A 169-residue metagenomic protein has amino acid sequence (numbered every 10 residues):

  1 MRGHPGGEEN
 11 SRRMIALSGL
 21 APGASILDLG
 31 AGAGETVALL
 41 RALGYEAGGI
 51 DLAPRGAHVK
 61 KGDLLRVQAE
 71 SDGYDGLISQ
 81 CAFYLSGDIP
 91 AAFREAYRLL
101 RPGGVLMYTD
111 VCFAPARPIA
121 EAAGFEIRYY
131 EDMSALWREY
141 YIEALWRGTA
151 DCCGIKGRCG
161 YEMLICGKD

Functional and structural regions predicted by a protein language model:
H4-P22: Conserved alpha-helix/loop element of class I SAM-dependent methyltransferases that forms part of the SAM/SAH-binding
L27-R66: Class I SAM-dependent methyltransferase SAM/SAH-binding core
L65-L77: A short acidic, Gly/Pro-enriched loop at the edge of an enzyme's catalytic core that lines a small-molecule cofactor
G76-D88: A short SAM/SAH-binding and catalytic strip from SAM-dependent methyltransferases
P90-V105: A short glycine-rich, Lys/Arg-flanked "PGG" loop and its adjoining helix->strand segment in the class I
A114-A123: Short alpha-helix
D132-D169: Conserved Class I S-adenosyl-L-methionine
